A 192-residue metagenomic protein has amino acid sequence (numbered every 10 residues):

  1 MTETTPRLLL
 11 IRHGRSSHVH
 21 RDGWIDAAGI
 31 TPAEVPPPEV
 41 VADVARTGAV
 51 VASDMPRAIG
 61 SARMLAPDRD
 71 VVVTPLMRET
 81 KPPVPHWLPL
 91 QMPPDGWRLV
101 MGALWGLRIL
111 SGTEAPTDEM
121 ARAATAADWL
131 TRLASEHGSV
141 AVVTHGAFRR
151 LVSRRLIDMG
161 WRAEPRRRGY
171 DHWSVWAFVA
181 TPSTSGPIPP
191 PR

Functional and structural regions predicted by a protein language model:
T2-L76, G96-L104, R108-A124, W173 (+1 more regions): Active-site-proximal alpha-helix that buttresses catalytic centers in soluble enzyme cores
P6-R12, V51, A134, G138-A147: Beta-strand elements within well-structured catalytic alpha/beta cores of enzymes that handle phosphate/sulfate esters
S16, F148-R149: Short active-site segment of divalent metal-dependent hydrolases/proteases that encodes the spacing between
V44-A45, L130-G138: Glycine-rich phosphate-binding loop signature in dinucleotide/nucleotide-binding domains
P75-T80, R167-D171: Short, acidic/turn-prone active-site loops that include or flank metal/cofactor- and phosphate-binding residues
R78-M92: Short alpha-helix plus adjacent loop in nuclease-associated cores
L90-W105, S183-R192: A polyampholytic, Gly/Pro-enriched intrinsically disordered region
M159-P189: Domain-level recognition of soluble alpha/beta enzyme cores, biased toward histidine phosphatases/phosphomutases
